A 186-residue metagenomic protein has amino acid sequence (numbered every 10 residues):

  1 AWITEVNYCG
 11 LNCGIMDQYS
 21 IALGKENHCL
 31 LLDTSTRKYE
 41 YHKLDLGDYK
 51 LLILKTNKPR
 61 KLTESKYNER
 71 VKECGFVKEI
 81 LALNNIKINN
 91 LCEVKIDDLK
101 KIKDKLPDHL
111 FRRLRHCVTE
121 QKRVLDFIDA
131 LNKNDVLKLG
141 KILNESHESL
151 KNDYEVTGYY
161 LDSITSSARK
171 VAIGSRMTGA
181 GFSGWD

Functional and structural regions predicted by a protein language model:
A1-Y39, D162, S175-G181: Alpha/beta catalytic cores of group-transfer enzymes, especially the acyltransferase/condensing modules of polyketide
H28-R176: C-terminal nucleotide
T63, S183-W185: Local cysteine-cluster metal-coordination motifs and their immediate loop/turn environment, predominantly Fe-S cluster
I173, W185-D186: FabD-like malonyl-/acyl-CoA
